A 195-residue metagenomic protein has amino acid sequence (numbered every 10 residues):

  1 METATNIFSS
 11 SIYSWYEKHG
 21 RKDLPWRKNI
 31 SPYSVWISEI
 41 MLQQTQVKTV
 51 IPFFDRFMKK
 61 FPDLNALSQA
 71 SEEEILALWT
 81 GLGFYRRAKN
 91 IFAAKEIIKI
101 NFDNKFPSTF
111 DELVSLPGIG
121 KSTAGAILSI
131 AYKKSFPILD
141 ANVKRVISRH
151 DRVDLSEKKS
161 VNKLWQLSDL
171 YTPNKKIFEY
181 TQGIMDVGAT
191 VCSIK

Functional and structural regions predicted by a protein language model:
E2-N6, S11-K195: Catalytic cores of DNA base-excision repair glycosylases
